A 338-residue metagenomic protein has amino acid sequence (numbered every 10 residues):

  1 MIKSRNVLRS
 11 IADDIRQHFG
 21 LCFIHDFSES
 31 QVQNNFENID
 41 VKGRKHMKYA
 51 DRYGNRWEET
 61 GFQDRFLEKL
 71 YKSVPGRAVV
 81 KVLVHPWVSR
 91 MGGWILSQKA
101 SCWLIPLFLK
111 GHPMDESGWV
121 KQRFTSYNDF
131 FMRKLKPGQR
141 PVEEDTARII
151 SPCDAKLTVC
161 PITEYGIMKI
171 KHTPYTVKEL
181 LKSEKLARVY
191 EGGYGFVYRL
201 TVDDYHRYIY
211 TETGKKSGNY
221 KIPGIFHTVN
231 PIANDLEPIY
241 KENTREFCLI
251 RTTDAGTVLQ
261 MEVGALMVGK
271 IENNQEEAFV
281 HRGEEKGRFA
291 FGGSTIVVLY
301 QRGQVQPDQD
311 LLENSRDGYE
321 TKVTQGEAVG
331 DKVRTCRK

Functional and structural regions predicted by a protein language model:
S4-K338: Contiguous, well-folded functional domains in the mature portion of proteins
